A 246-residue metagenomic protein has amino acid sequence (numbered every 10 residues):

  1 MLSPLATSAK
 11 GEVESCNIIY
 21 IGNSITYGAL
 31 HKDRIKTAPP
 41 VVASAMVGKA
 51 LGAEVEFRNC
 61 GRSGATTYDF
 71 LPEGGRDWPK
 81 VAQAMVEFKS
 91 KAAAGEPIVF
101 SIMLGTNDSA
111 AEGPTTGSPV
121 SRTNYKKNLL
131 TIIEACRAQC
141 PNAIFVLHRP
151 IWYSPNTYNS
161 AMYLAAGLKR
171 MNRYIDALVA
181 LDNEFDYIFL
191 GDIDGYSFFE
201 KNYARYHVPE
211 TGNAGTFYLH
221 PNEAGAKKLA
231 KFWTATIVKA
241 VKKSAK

Functional and structural regions predicted by a protein language model:
L5-G61: Serine-esterase "nucleophile elbow" of acetyl-processing enzymes
S8-E12, V42-M46, R76-E96, I133-A138: Short amphipathic alpha-helices and their capping/turn segments at secondary-structure boundaries
N17-G22, T26, E56-G61, I98-L104 (+4 more regions): Structural recognition of the beta-strand scaffold that forms the well-ordered cores of secreted hydrolase catalytic
S24-G28, R62-Y68, G105-A111, I151-P155 (+1 more regions): Solvent-exposed loop/turn segments at secondary-structure junctions within structured extracellular/periplasmic domains
A29-R34, D69-P72, E112-T115, T157-N159: Short, solvent-exposed loop/turn and secondary-structure capping segments
S63-V86, Y206-N213: Charged, often glycine-rich, active-site loop that binds/positions anionic groups
E73, P150-K246: Catalytic His-Asp segment of secreted/periplasmic serine-dependent ester chemistry enzymes
G75-T123: Oxyanion-hole/transition-state-stabilizing segment in secreted/luminal serine hydrolases and related acyltransferases
